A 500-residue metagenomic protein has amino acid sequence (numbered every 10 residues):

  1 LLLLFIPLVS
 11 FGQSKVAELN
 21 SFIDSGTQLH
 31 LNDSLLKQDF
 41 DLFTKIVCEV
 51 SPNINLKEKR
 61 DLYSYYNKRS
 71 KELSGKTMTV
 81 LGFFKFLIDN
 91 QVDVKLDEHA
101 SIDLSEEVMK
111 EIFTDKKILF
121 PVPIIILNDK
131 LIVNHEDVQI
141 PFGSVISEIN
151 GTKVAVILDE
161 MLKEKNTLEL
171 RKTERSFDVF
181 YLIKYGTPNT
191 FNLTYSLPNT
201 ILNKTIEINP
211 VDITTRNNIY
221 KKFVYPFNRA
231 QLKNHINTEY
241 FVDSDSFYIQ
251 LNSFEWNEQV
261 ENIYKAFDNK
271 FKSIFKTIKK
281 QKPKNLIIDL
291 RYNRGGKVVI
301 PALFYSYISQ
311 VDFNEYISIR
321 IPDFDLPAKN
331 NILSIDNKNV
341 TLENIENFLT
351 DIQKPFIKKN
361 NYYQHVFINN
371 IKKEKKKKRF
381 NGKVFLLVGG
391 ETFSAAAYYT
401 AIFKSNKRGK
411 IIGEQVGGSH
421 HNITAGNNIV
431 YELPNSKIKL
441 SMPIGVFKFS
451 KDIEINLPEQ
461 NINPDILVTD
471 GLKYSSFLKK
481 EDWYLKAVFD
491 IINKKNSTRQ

Functional and structural regions predicted by a protein language model:
L1-S14: Bacterial Sec-dependent N-terminal signal peptides
L2-F5, S34, L342: Generic detection of intrinsically disordered/low-complexity segments and helix-coil linkers/edges
L2-L4, H135, S405, I429: A residue-level detector for conformationally permissive "hinge/kink" positions
L3-F5, I124, N369-K373: Assembly/interface hotspot detector across virion components, adhesins/toxins, and nucleic-acid enzymes
G12-L286, L290-R294, V298-I321, I332 (+7 more regions): Flexible, low-complexity junctional segments that flank or bridge functional domains
V298-F477: Conserved acidic, small-residue-rich alpha-beta core segments centered on
